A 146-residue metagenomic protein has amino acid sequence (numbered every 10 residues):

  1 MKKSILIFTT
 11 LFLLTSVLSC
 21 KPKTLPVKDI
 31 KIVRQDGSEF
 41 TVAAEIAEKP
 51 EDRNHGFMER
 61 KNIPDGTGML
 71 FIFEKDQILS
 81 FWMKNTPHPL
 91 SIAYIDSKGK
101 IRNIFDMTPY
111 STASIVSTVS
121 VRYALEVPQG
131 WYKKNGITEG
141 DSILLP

Functional and structural regions predicted by a protein language model:
M1-I7: Bacterial N-terminal signal peptides that target proteins for export
T10: Alpha-helical and His/Cys-centered functional microenvironments
S16-S19: C-terminal motif of bacterial Sec signal peptides marking the signal peptidase cleavage site
K21-P146: Compact, glycine-rich, soluble single-domain proteins
